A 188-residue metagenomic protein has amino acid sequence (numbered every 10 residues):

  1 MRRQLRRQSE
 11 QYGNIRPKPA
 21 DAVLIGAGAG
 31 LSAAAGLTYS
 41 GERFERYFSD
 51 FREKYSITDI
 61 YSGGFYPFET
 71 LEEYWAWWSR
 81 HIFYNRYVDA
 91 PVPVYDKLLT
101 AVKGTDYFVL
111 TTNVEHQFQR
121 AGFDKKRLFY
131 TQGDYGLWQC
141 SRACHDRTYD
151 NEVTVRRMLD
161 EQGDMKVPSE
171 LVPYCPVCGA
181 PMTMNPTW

Functional and structural regions predicted by a protein language model:
M1-W188: Conserved catalytic core of sirtuin-type NAD+-dependent deacylases
